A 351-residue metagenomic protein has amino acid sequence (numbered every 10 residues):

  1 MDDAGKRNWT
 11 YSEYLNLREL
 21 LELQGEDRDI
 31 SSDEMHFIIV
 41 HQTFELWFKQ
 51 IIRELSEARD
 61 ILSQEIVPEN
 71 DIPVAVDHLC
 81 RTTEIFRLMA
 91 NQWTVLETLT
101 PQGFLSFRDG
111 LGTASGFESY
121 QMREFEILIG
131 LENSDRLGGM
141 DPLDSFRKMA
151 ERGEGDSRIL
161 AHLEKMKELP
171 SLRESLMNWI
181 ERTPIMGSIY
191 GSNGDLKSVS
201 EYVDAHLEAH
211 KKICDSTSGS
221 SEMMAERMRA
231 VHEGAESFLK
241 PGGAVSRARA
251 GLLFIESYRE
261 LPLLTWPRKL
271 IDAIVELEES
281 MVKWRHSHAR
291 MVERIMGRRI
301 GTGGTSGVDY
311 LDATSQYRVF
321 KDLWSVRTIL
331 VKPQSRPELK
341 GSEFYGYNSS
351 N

Functional and structural regions predicted by a protein language model:
M1-N351: Surface-exposed peri-terminal alpha-helical interaction modules
